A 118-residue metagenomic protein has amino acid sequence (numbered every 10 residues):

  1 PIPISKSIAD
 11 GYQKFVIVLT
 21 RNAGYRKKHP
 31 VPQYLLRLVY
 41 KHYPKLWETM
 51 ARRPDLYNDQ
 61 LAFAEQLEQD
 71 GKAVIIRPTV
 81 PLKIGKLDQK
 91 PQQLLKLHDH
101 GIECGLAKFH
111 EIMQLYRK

Functional and structural regions predicted by a protein language model:
I2-K118: Non-catalytic peripheral regions of patatin-like phospholipases
